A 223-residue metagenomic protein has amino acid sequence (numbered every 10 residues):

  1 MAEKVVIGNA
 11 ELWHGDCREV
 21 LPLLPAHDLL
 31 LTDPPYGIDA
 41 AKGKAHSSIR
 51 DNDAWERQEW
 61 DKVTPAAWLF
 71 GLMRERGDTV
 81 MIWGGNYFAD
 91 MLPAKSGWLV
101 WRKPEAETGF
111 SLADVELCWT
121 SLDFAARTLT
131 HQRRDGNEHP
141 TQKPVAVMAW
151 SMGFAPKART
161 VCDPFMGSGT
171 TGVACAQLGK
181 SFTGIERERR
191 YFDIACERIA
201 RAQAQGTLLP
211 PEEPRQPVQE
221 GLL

Functional and structural regions predicted by a protein language model:
M1-C162, T170-L223: Class I S-adenosyl-L-methionine-dependent methyltransferase catalytic core
G167: Conserved glycine-rich SAM-binding loop
